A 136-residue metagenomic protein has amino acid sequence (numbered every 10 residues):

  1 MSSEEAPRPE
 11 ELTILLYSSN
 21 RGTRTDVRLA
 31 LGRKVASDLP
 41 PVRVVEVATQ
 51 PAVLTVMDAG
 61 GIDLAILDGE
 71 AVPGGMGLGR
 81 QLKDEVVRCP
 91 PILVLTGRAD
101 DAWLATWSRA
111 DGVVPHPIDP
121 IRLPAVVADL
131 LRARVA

Functional and structural regions predicted by a protein language model:
E10-G32, A65: Conserved acidic segment of CheY-like receiver
D26, I118-V127: C-terminal output helix
R28, D63-E85: Conserved phosphotransfer microenvironments
L39-A48: Short hydrophobic/Thr-rich beta-strand motif most characteristic of the beta2 strand and flanking loop of CheY-like
V47-L64: Acidic, metal-coordinating helix/loop segments flanking the phosphotransfer/catalytic sites of two-component signaling
L64, D111-V114, P120: Conserved phosphoryl-transfer motifs of two-component systems
G77, G97-V114: Alpha4 helix (beta4-alpha4-beta5 surface) of REC/receiver domains from two-component response regulators
V86-P91: His-Asp phosphorelay/catalytic-motif detector in bacterial-type signaling
